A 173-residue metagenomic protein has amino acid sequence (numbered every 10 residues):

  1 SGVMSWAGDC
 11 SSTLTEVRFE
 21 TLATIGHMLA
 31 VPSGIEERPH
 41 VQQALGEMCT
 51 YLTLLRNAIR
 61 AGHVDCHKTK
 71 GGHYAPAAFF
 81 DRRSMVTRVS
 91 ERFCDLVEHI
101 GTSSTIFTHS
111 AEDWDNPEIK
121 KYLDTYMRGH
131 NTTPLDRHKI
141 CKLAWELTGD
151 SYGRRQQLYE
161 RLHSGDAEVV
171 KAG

Functional and structural regions predicted by a protein language model:
S1-A7, G62-H73: Short acidic (Asp/Glu) and glycine-rich catalytic loops that position anionic groups and cofactors
S1-L52: Glycine-rich beta->alpha junctions and the first turn(s) of the following alpha-helix
H27-E36, I59-K70, I100: Secondary-structure edge/capping motif, primarily at the C-terminal ends of alpha-helices and the immediately following
Q42-G46, H73-D81: Short, charged, amphipathic alpha-helical segments
G46-K68, M85-R88, E98: Loop-to-helix element that buttresses phosphate recognition and phosphoryl-transfer chemistry
A77-G173: Alpha-helix capping/hinge segments and adjacent helical runs
